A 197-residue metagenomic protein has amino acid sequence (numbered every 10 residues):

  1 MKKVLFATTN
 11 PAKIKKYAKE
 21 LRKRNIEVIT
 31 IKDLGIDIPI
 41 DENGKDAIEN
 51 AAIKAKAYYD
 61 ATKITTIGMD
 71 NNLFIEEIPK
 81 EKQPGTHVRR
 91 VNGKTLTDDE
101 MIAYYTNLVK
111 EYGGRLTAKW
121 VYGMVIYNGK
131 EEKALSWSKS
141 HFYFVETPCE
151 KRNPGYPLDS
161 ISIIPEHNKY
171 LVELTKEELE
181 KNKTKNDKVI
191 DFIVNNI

Functional and structural regions predicted by a protein language model:
K2-L5, A12-K19, R24-I29, D33-I197: Anionic-ligand binding patches
